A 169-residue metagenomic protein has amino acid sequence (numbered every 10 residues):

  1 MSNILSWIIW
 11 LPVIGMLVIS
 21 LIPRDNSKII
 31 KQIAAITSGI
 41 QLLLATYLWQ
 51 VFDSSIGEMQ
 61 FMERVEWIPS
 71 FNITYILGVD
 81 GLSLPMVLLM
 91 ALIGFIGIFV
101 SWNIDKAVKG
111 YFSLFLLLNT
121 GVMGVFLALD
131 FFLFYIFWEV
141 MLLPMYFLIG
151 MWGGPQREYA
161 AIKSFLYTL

Functional and structural regions predicted by a protein language model:
M1-L11, V79-M90, F131-P144: Structural signature of hydrophobic alpha-helical transmembrane segments
N3-I4, I19-F99, K106-S113: Transmembrane helix-loop-helix hairpins at membrane boundaries of multipass inner-membrane proteins
I9-P12, A34-T37, M90, F115 (+2 more regions): Residue-level recognition of transmembrane alpha-helices in multi-pass small-molecule transporters/permeases
W10, S20, W67, W102 (+3 more regions): Tryptophan-centered motif/residue detector
I14-M16, G94-F95, L117-M123: Hydrophobic, membrane-inserted alpha-helices
G15-L21, I96-G97, L143-W152: Juxtamembrane transmembrane-helix termini
D25-S27, G110, L114, G121-L169: Alpha-helical multi-pass transmembrane bundles of energy-transducing inner-membrane proteins
